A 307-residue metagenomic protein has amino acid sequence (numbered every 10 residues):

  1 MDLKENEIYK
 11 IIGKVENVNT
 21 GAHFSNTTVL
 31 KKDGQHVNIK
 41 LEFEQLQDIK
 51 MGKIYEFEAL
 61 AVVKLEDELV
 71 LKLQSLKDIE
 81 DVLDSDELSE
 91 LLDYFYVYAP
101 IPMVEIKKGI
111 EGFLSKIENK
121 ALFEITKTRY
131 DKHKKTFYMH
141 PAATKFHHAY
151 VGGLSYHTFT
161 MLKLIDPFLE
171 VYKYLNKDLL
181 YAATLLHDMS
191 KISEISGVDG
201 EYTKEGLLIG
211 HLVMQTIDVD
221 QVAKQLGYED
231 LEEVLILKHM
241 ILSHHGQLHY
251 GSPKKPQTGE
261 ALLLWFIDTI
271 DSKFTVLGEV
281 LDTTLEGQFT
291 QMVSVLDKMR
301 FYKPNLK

Functional and structural regions predicted by a protein language model:
K4-G21: Structural detector for short beta-strands of small beta-barrel domains
N19-V29: Short aromatic-glycine-enriched beta-strand elements
K31-K50: Beta-strand/loop nucleic-acid-binding surfaces
G52-I54: Loop/turn positions that initiate beta-strands
L60-F95: OB-fold/S1-family single-stranded nucleic acid-binding modules
L83-G206: Acidic/His-rich, divalent-metal-binding segments that scaffold phosphate/diphosphate chemistry
F146, F168-L175, L180-T283: Divalent metal-dependent catalytic cores for phosphoryl transfer on phosphate-bearing substrates
W265, Q291-S294, N305-K307: N-terminal intrinsically disordered, cationic/polar leader segments that include organellar targeting peptides
